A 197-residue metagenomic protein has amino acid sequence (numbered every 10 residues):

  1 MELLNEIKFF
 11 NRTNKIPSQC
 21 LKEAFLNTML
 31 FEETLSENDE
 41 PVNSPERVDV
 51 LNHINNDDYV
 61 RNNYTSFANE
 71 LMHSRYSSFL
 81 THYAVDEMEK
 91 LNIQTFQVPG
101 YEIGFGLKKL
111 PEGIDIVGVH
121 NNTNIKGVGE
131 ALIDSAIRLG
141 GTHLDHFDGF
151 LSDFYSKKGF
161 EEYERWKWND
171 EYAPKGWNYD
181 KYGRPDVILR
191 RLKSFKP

Functional and structural regions predicted by a protein language model:
M1-R12: Short, intrinsically disordered N-terminal pre-domain segments
N14-N124, S135-H143, S152-K158, R165-P197: Non-catalytic substrate-recognition and accessory regions of acyl/acetyltransferase enzymes
G127-G129, I133: Extended non-catalytic interaction/regulatory regions in multidomain proteins
F147-D148: Helix N-cap/beta->alpha junction signal
